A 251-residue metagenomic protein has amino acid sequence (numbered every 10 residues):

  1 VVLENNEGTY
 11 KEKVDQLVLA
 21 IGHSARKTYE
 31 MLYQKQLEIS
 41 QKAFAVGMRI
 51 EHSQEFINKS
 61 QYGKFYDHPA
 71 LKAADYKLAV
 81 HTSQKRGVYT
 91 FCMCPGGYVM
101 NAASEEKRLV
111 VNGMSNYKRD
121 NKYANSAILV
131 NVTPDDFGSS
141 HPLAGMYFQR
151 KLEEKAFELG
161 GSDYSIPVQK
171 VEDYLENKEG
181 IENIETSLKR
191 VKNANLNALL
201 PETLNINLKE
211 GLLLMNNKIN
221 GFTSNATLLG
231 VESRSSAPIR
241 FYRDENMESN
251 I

Functional and structural regions predicted by a protein language model:
V1-I251: Residues forming the flavin
